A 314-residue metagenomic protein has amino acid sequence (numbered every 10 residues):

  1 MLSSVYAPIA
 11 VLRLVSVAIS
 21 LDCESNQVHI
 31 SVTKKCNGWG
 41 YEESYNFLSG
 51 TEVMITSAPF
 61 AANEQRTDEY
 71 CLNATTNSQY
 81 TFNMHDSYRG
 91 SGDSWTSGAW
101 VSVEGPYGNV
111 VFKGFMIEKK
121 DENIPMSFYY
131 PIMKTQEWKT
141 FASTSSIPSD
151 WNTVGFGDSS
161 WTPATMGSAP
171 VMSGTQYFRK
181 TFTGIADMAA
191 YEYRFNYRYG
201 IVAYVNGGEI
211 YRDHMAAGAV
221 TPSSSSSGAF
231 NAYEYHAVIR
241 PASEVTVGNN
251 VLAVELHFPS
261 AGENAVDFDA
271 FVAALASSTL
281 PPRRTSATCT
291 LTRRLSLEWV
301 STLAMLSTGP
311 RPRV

Functional and structural regions predicted by a protein language model:
M1-A10: Classical eukaryotic N-terminal signal peptides for Sec-dependent ER targeting/secretion, especially the positively
L12-Q27: N-terminal signal peptide
S25-H29, T76-Y80, T175, T183-E192: Extended extracellular/luminal ectodomain segments enriched in beta-structured repeat modules
K34-C36, N83-S91, V254-G262: Short beta-strand-plus-loop segments that form exposed binding edges in beta-rich domains
E42-G50, R89-Y107, V202-E209: Short, surface-exposed beta-strand/strand-loop-strand elements in extracellular ectodomains
S127-M188, A219-V238, P282-R311: Extended carbohydrate-recognition surfaces in non-catalytic/accessory domains of CAZymes and lectin-like proteins
W161, F182, D187-V205, L252: Aromatic-lined ligand-binding clefts that engage carbohydrates, nucleic acids, or primary amines
A216, S225-C289: An acidic-aromatic loop/edge-strand motif
